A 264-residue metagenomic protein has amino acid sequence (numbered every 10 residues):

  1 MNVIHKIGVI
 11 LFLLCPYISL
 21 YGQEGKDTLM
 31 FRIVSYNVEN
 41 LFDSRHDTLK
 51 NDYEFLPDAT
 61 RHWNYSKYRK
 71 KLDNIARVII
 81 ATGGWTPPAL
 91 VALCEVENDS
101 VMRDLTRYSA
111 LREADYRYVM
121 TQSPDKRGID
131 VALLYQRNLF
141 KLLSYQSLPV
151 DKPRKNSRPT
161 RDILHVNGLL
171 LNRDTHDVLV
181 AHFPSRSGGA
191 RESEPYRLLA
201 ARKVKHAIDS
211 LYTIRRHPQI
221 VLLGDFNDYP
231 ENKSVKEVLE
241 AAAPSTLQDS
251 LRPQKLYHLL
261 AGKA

Functional and structural regions predicted by a protein language model:
M1-T28: Bacterial Sec-dependent N-terminal signal peptides
L20-D115, V119-V131, A201: N-terminal, active-site-proximal structural segment of metallo-dependent hydrolase catalytic domains
L29-R32, T86-L90, E113-Y116, N172-H176 (+2 more regions): Loop/turn elements at helix/coil->beta-strand transitions in domains of secreted/extracellular proteins
V38, V96, F183, D225-F226: Active-site metal-binding loops of divalent metal-dependent hydrolases
L49-D52, V178-Y196: Active-site His/acidic residue clusters
I80-P87, N98-L111, L139, H206-R216 (+2 more regions): Sec-exported extracytoplasmic/periplasmic mature domains
V96-H176, A181-P184: Structured beta-strand-rich core segments of catalytic domains in phosphoester-bond hydrolases
R197-A264: Metal-dependent phosphoesterases centered on the DNase I-like endonuclease/exonuclease/phosphatase
